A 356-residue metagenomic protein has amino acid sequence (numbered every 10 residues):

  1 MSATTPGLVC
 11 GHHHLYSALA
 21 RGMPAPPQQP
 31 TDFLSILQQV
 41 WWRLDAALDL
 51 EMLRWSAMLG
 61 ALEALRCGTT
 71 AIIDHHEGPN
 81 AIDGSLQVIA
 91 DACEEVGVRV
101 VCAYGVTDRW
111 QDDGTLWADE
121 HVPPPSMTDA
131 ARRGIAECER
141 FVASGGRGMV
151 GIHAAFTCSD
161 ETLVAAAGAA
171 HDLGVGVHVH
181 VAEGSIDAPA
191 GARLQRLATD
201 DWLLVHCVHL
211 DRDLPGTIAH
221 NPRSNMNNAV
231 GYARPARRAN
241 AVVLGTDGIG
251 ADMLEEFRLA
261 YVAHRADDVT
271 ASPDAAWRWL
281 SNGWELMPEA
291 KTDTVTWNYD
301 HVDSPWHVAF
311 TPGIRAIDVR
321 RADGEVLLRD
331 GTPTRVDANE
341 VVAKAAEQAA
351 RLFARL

Functional and structural regions predicted by a protein language model:
P6-A18, G176-E183: Histidine-centered catalytic micro-motifs
H12, G68, C93, V150 (+6 more regions): Divalent metal-coordination and catalytic microenvironments
L19-L53, R109-A131, S185-W202, R212-T217 (+2 more regions): Active-site gating loops and adjacent loop-to-helix segments of metal-dependent hydrolytic enzymes
M23-R99, R133-S144, A346-Q348, A354: Alpha-helical scaffold segments that flank or form the walls of functional sites
H75-I82, G151-A155, S224, D274: Conserved short loop/turn motifs at secondary-structure junctions
G84-L203, C207-V208: Metal-coordinating catalytic core of metallo-dependent amide/deamination hydrolases
R193-H301, F310-T311: Active-site-adjacent C-terminal substructures of enzyme catalytic domains
R278-L356: Active-site microenvironment of metallo-dependent hydrolases
